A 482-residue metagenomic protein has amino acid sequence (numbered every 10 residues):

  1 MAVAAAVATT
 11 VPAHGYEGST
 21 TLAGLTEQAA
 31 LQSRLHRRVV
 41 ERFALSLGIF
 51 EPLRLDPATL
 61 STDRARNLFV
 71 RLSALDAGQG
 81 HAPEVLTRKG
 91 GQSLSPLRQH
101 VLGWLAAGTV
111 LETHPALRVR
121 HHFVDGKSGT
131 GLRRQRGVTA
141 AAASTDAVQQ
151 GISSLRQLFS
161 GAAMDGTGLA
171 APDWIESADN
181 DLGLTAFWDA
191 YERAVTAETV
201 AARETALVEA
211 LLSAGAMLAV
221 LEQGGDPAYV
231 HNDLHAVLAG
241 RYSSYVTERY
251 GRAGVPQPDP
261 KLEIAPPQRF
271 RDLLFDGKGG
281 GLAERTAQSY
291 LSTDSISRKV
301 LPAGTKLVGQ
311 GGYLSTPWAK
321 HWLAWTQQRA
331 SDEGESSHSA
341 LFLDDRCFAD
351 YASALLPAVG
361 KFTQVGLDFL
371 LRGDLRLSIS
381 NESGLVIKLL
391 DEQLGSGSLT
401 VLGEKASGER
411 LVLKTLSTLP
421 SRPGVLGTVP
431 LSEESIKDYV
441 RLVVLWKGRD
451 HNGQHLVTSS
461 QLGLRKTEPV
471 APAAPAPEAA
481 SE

Functional and structural regions predicted by a protein language model:
M1-A8: Bacterial N-terminal signal peptides
A8-T9, F362, L416, A480: Intrinsically disordered, low-complexity segments enriched in Ser/Pro/Gly/Ala and basic residues
V11-A216, Q223-S353, I387-P472: N-terminal, motif-rich segments that launch catalysis or mediate targeting to/interaction with membranes, typified by
G334-S378: Catalytic cores of secreted or luminal carbohydrate-active enzymes
P357, N381, I436-D438: Solvent-exposed loop and beta-edge segments used for protein-protein assembly and interaction
F369-S383, A473-E482: Short, compositionally biased P/S/T/A/G/V-rich stretches that sit at domain boundaries
